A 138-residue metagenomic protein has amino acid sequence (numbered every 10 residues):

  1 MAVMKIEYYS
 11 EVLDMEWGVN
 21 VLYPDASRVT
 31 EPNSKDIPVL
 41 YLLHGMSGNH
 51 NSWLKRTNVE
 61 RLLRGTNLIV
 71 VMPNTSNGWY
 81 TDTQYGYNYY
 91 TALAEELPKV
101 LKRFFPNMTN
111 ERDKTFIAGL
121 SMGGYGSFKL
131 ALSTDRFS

Functional and structural regions predicted by a protein language model:
M1-S138: Non-catalytic cap/lid and distal C-terminal segments of serine-dependent acyl enzymes
